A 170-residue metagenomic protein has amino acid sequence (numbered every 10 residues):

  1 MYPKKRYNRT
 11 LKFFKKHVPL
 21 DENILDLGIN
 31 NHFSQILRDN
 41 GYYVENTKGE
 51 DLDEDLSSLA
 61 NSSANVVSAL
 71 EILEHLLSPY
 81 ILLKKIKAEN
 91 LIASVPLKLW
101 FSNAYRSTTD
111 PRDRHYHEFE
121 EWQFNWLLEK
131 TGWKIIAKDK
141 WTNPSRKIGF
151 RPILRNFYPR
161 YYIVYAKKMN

Functional and structural regions predicted by a protein language model:
M1-V66, Y80-E89, P111-W126, A137-N170: Conserved N-terminal segment of class I S-adenosyl-L-methionine
L25, L70, A93: Active-site flanking residues adjacent to catalytic metal/cofactor-binding acidic residues
I29, E74, L97: Short, glycine/acidic-enriched loop or turn micro-motifs at the edges of active sites
V66-I72: A short beta-strand submotif of the Rossmann-like class I SAM-dependent methyltransferase core that lines
I72, P96, W141-N143: Flexible loop residues that form catalytic and substrate-binding hotspots at small-molecule/glycan-binding clefts
L77-I81, N103: Short N-terminal helix/helix-N-cap motif within the alpha/beta-hydrolase-1
A93-H117: Short, glycine-/aromatic-enriched active-site segment of Class I SAM-dependent methyltransferases
L127-W133: A structural motif corresponding to the C-terminal end of an alpha-helix and its immediate exit/capping segment
